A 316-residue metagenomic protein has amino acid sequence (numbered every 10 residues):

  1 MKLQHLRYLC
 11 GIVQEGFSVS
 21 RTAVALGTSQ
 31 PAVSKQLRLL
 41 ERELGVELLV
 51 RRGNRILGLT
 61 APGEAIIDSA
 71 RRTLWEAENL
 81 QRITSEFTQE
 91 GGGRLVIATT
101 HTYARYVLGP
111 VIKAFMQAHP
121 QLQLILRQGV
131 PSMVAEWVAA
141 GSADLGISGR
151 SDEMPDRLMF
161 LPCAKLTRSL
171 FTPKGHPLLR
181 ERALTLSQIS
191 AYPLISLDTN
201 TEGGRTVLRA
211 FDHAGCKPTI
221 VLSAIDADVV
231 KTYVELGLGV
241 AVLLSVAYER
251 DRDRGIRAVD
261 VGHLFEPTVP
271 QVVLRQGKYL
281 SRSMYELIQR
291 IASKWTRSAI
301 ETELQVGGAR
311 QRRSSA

Functional and structural regions predicted by a protein language model:
I12-S29: Short helix-boundary/capping micro-motifs
E41-A61: A short LG(V/I)-centered, amphipathic sequence patch enriched for acidic residue(s) preceding the LG motif
E43-L44, I66-T88: Alpha-helical linker/hinge and terminal dimerization helices associated with HTH transcriptional regulators
F87, P110-A114, P131-R168, T172 (+2 more regions): Short beta-strand-centered segments that line the small-molecule binding cleft or hinge of alpha/beta clamshell
G92-M154, K217, S223: Central regulatory/effector-binding core of bacterial HTH transcription factors
V107, R257-E301: A late-sequence structural motif
G149, L178-L179, P193-A214, L280-Q289 (+1 more regions): Secondary-structure junction motif
R157-L194: Flexible hinge/capping segments at coil-to-helix
